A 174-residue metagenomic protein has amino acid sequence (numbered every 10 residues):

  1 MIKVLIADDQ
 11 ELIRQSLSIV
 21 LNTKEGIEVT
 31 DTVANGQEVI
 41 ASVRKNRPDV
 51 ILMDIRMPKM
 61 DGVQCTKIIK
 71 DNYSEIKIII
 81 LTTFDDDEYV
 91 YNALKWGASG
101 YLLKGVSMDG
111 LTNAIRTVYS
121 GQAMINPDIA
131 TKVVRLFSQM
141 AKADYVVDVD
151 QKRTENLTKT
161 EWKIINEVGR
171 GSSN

Functional and structural regions predicted by a protein language model:
D8, D54, T82: Active-site residues of response regulator receiver
G26-A34, S42: Short hydrophobic/Thr-rich beta-strand motif most characteristic of the beta2 strand and flanking loop of CheY-like
N35-E38, D61-Q64: Acidic catalytic/metal-coordinating carboxylates
N46-L52: Active-site beta3 strand of CheY-like receiver
M53-D54, C65: Active-site T/S-Asp motif of two-component receiver
M57: Receiver (REC) domain active-site loop signature in two-component systems and cognate sites in sensor histidine kinases
Y89-L94, G105-E155, K163: Short, flexible helix-to-coil linker/hinge segments that flank and couple to helix-turn-helix
